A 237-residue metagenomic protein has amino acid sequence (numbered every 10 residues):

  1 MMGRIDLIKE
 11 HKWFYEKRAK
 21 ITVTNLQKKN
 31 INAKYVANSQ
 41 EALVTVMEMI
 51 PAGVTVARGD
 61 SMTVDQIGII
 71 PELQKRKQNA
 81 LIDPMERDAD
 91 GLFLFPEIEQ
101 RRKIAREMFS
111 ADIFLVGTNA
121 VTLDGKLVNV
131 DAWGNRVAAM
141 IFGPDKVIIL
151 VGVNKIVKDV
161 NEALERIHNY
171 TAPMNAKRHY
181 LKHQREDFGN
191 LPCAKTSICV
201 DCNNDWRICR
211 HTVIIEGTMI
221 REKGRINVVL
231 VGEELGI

Functional and structural regions predicted by a protein language model:
M1-G3, R87-E97, T171, N175: Short N-terminal helix-initiation segments at or just after the protein's N-terminus
M1-K29, K34, V54, F95 (+4 more regions): SAM-dependent methyltransferases
Y15, A19-I98, A105, S110-F114: N-terminal active-site beta-alpha-beta segment that forms phosphate/nucleotide-binding and substrate-recognition loops
Q100-R101, W133: Amphipathic coiled-coil/heptad-repeat helices and related helical stalk/stem segments that mediate oligomerization
E107-I237: Conserved phosphate- and dinucleotide-binding cores of soluble alpha/beta proteins, encompassing both enzyme active
